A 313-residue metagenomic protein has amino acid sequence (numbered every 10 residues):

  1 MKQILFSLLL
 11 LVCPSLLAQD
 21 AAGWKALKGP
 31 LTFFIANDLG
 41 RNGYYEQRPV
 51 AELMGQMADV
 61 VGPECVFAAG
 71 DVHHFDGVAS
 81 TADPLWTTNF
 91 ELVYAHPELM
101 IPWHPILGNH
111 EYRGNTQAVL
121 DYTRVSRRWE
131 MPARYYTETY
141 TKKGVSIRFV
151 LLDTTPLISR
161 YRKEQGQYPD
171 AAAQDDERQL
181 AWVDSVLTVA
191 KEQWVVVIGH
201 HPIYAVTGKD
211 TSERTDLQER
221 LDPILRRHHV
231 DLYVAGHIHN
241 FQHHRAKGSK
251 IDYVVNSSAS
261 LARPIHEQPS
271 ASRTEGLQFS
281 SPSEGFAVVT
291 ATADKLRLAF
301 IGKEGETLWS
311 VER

Functional and structural regions predicted by a protein language model:
I4-C13: Sec-dependent N-terminal signal peptides
L16-P84, E177-R178: N-terminal active-site segment of His-dependent metallophosphoesterases
L27, H74-V195, D210-L232, H239-T292 (+1 more regions): Extended active-site neighborhood of metal-dependent phosphoesterases/phosphodiesterases
F33-I35, V66-A68, P105, V197 (+1 more regions): Residue-level marker for buried hydrophobic side chains located in beta-strands that build the well-ordered beta-sheet
N37-D38, G70-D71, L152, G199 (+1 more regions): Active-site flanking residues adjacent to catalytic metal/cofactor-binding acidic residues
A299-F300: Short, exposed beta-strand-loop hairpins at the edges of beta-sheets in extracellular/periplasmic proteins
G305-T307: Residue-level signal for glycine
